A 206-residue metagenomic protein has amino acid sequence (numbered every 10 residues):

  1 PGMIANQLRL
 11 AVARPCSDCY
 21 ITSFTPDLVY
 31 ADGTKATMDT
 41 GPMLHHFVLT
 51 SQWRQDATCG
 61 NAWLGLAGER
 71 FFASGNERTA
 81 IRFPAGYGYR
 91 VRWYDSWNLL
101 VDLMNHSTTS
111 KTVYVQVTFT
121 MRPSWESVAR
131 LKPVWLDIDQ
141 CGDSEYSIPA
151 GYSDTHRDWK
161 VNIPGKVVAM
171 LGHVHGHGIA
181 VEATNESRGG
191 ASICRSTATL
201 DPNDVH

Functional and structural regions predicted by a protein language model:
P1-H206: Beta-strand-centric surfaces of beta-sandwich/beta-rich domains
